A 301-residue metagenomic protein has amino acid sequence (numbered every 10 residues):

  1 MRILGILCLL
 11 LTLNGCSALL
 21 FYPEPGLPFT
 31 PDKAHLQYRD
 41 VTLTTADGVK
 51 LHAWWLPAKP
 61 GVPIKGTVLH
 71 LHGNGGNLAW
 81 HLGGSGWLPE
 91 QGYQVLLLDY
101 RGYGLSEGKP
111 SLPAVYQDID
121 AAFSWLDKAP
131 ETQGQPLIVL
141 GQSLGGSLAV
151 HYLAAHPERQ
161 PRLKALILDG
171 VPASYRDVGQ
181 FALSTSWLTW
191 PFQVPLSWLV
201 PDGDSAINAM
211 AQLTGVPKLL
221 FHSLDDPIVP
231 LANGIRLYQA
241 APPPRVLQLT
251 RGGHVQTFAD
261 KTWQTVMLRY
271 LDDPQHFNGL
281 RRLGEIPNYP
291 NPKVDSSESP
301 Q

Functional and structural regions predicted by a protein language model:
N14-T45, L51-W54, R281-P287, N291-E298: An N-terminal hydrophobic leader/cap segment in hydrolases
A46, K50-W125, Q135, S147: Membrane-embedded segments
E131-S143: Alpha/beta-hydrolase fold nucleophile elbow
H151-A209, G215: Hydrolase active-site cap/lid region
L213-T214, L219-H222, D226: Short beta-strand/loop motif that positions the catalytic acidic residue of the alpha/beta-hydrolase fold
P227-N233: Conserved alpha/beta-hydrolase "acid-adjacent" motif
G252-W263: Catalytic histidine-centered segment of alpha/beta-hydrolase-like enzymes
K261-Q301: Catalytic active-site module of serine/aspartate enzymes centered on a nucleophile-bearing elbow/loop
